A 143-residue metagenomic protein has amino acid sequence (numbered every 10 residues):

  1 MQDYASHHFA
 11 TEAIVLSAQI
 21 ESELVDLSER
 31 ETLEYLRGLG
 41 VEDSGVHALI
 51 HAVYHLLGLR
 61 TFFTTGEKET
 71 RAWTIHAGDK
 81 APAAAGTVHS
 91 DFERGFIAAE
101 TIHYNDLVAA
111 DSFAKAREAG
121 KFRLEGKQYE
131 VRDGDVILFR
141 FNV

Functional and structural regions predicted by a protein language model:
M1-R132, I137, N142-V143: C-terminal-of-GTPase-core extension/linker across diverse P-loop GTPases
